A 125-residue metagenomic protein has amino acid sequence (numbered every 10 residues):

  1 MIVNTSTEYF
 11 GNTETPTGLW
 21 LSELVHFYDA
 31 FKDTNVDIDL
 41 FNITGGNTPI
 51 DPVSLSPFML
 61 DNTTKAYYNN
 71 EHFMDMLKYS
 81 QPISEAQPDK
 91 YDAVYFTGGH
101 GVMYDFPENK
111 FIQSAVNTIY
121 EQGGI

Functional and structural regions predicted by a protein language model:
M1-Q122: Extended, subdomain-level signal for the structured scaffold at the beginning of enzyme domains
I125: Short, glycine-/small-residue-rich phosphate/pyrophosphate-handling segment
